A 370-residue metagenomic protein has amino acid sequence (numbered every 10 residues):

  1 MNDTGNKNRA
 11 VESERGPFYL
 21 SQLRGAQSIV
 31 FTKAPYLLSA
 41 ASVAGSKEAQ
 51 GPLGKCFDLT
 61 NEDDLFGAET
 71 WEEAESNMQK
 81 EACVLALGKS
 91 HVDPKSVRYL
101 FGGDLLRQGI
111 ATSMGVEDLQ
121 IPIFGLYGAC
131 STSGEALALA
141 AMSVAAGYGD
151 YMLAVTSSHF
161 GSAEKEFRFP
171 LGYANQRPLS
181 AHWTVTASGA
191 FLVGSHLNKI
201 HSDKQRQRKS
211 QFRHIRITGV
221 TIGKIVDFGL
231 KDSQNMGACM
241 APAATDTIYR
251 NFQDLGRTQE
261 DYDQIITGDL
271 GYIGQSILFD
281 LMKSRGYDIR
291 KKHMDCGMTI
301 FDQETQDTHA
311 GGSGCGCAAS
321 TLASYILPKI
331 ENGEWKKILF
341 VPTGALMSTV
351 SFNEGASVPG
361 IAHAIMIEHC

Functional and structural regions predicted by a protein language model:
N2-E72, P170-Y249, D254, K291-D307 (+2 more regions): Condensing-enzyme catalytic core mediating Claisen C-C bond formation in acyl metabolism
L37, E72-S131, D261-S276: Conserved beta-ketoacyl condensing-enzyme motif
L38, F101-G103, M152-S158, V193 (+1 more regions): Short beta-strand segments
E75-H91, L137-L139, C239-D254, T321-I326: Short, well-ordered amphipathic alpha-helical segments that serve as non-catalytic structural scaffolds within diverse
G103-Q108, C130-S131, T156-S162, G223-K224 (+1 more regions): Acidic, glycine-rich active-site loops and adjacent beta-strand->loop/helix elements that engage anionic groups
Y127-A154, V193, S313-E334: Active-site-proximal alpha-helical scaffold in enzymes
D150-T184: Flexible, glycine-rich active-site loops centered on histidine and acidic residues that chelate a metal or position
A243, Y249-L281: Long, repeat-rich segments with strong aromatic
